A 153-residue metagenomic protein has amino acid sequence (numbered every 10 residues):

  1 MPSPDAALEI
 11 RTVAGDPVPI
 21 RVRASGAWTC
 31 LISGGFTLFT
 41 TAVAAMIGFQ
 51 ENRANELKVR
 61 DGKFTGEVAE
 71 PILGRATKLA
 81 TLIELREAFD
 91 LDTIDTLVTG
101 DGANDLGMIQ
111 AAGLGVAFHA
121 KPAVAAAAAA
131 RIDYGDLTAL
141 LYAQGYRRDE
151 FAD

Functional and structural regions predicted by a protein language model:
P2-D153: C-terminal cap/substrate-recognition subdomain and adjoining C-terminal extension of metal-dependent phosphatase-like
